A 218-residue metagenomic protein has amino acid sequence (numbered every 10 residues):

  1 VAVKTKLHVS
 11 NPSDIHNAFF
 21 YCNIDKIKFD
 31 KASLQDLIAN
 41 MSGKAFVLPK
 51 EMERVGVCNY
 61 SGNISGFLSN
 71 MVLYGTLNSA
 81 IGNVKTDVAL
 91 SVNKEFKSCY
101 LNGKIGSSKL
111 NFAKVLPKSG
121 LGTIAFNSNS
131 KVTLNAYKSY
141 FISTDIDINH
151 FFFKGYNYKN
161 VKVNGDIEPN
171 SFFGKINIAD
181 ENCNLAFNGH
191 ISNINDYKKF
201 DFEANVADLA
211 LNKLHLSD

Functional and structural regions predicted by a protein language model:
V1-D218: Interface amphipathic segments
